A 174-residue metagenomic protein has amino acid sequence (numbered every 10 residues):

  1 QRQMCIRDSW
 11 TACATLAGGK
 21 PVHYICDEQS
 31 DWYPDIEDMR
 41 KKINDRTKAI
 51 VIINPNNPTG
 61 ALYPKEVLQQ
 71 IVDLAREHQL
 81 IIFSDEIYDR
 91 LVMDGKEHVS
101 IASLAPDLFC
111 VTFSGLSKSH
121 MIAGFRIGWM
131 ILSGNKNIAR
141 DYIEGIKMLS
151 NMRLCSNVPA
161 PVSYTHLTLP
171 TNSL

Functional and structural regions predicted by a protein language model:
Q1-D8, T165-T171: Conserved small/polar residues in nucleotide/adenosyl-binding loops
Q3, R7-G19: Substrate-binding/gating loop at the entrance of the active-site cleft, primarily in PLP-dependent aminotransferase-like
W10-T11, T59-G60, I138: Glycine/Thr-rich phosphate-binding loops of Rossmann-like dinucleotide-binding domains
A17, E77-H78, L108: Helix C-cap/helix->beta junction micro-motif
V22, D27-K96: Active-site phosphate-binding strand-loop segment of PLP-dependent enzymes
S103-L167: Conserved core segment of the aminotransferase class I/II
